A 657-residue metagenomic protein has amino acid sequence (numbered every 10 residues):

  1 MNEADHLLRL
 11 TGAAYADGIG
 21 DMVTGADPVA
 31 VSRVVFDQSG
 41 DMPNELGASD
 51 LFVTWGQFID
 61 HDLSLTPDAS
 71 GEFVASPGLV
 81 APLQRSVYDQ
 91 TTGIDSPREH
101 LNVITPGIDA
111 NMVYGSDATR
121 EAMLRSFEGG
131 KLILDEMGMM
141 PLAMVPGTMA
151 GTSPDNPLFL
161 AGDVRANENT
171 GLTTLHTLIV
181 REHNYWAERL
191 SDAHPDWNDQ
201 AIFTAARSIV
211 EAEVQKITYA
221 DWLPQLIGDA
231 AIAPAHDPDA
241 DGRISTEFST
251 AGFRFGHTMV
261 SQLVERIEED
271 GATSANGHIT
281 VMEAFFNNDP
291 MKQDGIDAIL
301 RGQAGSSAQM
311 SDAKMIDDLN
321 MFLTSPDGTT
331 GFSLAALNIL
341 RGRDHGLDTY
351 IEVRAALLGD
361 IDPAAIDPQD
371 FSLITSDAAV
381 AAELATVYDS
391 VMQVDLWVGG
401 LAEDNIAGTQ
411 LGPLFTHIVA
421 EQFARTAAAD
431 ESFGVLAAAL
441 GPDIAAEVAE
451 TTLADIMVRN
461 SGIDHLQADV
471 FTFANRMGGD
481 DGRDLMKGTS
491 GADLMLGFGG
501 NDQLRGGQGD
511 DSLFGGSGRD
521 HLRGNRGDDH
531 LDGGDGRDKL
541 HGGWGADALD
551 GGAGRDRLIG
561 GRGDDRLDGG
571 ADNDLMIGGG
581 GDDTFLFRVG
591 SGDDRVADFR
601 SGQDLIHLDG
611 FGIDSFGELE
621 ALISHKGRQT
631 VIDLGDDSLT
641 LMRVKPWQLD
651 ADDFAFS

Functional and structural regions predicted by a protein language model:
M1-Y185, R189, S208, A212-A336 (+2 more regions): N-terminal accessory/cap region of cofactor-dependent oxidoreductases and related radical enzymes
W186-I202: Inter-helical turn/loop segments and adjacent helix faces that build the functional surface of alpha-helical bundle
I202-S208: Alpha-helical scaffold segments that form or flank carboxylate-/histidine-based iron centers
L334-V353, L357-G359, A365-P368, I374: C-terminal catalytic subdomain
P363-V387: Short linear, low-complexity motifs centered on an aromatic residue
A474-D481: Disulfide-bonded cysteine-rich modules in secreted/extracellular proteins, activating on the conserved Cys frameworks
N475, G617-S657: Low-complexity acidic/polar repeat-biased segments
R483-K487, A492-G617: Acidic, glycine-rich calcium-binding repeat modules characteristic of RTX/beta-roll and related beta-solenoid repeat
